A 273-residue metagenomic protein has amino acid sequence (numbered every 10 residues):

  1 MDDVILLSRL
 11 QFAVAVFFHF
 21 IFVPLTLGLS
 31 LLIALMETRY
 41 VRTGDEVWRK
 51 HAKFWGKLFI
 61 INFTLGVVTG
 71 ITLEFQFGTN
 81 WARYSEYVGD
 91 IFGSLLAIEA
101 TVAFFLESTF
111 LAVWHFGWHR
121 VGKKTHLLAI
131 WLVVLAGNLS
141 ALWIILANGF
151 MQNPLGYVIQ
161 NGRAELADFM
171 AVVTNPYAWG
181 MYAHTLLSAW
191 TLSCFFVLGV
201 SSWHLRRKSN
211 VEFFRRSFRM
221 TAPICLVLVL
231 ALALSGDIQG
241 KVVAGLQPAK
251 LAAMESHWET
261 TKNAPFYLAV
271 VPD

Functional and structural regions predicted by a protein language model:
M1-D273: Polytopic transmembrane helical bundles with strong interfacial aromatic enrichment
